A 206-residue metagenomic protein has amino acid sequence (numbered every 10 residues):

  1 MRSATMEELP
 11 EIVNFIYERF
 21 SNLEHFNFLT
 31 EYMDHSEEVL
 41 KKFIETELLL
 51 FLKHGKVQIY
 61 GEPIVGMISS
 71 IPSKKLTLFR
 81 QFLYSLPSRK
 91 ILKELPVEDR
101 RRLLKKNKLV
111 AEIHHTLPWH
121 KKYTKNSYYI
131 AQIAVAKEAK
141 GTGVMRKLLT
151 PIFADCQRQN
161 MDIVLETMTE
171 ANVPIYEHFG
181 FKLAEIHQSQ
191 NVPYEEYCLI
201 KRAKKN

Functional and structural regions predicted by a protein language model:
M1-N14, N22-H25: A short beta-loop-alpha structural element at the N-terminal edge of CoA-dependent acyl/N-acetyltransferase catalytic
M33-K56: Active-site rim helix/loop that mediates acceptor-substrate recognition in acyltransferases
L52-S70: Conserved beta-hairpin
M67-I133: Conserved acyl-donor/pantetheine-binding loop and adjacent beta-alpha core of acyl/acetyltransferases and related
S127-Y128, D155-M168: Conserved GNAT acetyl-CoA-binding A-motif
A131-K140, V164-V173, Q188-Y194, K201-A203: Conserved beta-strand-loop-alpha-helix junction that forms the acyl-donor binding cleft
V135, G141-A154: Conserved acetyl-CoA-binding loop-helix of GNAT-fold acetyltransferases
R146, R158-Q159, T169-I186: Conserved active-site alpha-helix within GNAT-family acetyltransferase domains
